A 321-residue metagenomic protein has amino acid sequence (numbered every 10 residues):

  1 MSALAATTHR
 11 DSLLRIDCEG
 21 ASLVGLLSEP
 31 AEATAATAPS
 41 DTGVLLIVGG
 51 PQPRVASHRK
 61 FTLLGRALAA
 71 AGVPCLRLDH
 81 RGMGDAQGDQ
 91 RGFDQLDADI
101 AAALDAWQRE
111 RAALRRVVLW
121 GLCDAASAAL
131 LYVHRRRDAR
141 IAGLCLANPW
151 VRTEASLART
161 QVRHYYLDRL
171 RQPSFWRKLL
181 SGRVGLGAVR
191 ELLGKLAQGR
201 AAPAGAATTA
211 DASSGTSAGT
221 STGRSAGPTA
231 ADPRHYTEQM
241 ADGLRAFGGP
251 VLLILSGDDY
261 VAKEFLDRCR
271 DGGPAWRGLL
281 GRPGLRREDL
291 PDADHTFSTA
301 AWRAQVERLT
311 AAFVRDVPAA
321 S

Functional and structural regions predicted by a protein language model:
M1-T42, T299: N-terminal cap/lid segment of alpha/beta-hydrolase-fold proteins
T8, D17, T62-L64, R163-S321: Serine-hydrolase catalytic core
A31-D79: Short, surface-exposed "cap/lid" segments of acyl-processing enzymes
I47-V48, H80, A147, L255 (+1 more regions): Alpha/beta-hydrolase
P51, H80-G84, V151, D294: Alpha/beta-hydrolase active-site loop signature
A56-H58, A86-D89, E264: Conserved catalytic-core motifs of eukaryotic protein kinase domains, centered on the activation segment
R81-R116: Catalytic nucleophile-loop/oxyanion-hole region of alpha/beta-hydrolase and closely related hydrolase-like folds
A102-R171: Primarily recognizes the serine-hydrolase "nucleophile elbow" in alpha/beta-hydrolase and SGNH/GDSL folds
